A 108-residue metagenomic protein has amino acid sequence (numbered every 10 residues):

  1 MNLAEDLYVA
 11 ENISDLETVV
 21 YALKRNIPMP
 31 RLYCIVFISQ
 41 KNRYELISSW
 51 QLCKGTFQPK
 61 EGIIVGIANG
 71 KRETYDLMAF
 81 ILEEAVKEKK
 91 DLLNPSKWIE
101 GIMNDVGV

Functional and structural regions predicted by a protein language model:
M1-A22: Negatively charged, low-complexity tracts enriched in Asp/Glu with abundant Ser/Thr
E17-Y21, Y75-L82, S96, E100: Generic detector of well-ordered alpha-helical segments enriched in charged/polar residues, highlighting helical
Y21-M29: Short, compositionally biased leader-like segments
P28-G62: Short aromatic-glycine-(Arg/Gly/Cys) micro-motifs in beta-strand/loop hairpins
R43-L52, I81-E84, N94, I102: Short, solvent-exposed coil/turn linker segments
K60-I64, N69-E84: A short, charged, amphipathic alpha-helix used as a generic interaction element across diverse proteins
V86-V108: Charge-dense polyanion-binding interfaces
